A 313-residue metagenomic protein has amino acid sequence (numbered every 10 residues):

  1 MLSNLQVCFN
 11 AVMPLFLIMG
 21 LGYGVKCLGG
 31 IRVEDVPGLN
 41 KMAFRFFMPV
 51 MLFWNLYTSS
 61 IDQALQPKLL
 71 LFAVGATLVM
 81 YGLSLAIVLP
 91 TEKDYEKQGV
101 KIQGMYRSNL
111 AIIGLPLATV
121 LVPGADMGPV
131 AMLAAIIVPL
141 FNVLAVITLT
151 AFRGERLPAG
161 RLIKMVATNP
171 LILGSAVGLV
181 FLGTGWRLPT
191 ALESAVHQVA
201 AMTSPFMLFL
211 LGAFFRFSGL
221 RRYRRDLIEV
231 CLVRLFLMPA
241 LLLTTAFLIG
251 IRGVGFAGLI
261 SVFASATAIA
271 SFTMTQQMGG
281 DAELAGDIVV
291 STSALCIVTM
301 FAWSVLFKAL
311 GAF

Functional and structural regions predicted by a protein language model:
M1-F313: Alpha-helical transmembrane segments of multi-pass small-molecule/ion transporters
